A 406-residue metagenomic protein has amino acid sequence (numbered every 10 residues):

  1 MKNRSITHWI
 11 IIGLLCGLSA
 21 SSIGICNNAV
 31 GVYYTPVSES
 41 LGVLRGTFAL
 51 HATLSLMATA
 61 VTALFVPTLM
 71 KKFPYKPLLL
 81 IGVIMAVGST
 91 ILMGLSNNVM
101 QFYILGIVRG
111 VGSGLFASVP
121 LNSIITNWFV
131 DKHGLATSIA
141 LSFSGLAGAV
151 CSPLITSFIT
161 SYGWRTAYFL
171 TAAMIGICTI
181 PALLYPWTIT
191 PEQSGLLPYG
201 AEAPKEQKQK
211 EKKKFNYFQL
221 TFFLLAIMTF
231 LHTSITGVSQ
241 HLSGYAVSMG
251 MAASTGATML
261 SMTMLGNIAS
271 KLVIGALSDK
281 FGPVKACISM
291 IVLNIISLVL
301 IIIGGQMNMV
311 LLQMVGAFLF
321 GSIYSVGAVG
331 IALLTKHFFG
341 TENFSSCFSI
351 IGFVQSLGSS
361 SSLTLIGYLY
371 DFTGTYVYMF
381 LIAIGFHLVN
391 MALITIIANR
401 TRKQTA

Functional and structural regions predicted by a protein language model:
I11-P36, L41-R45, T62-A63, S152 (+2 more regions): Extracytoplasmic
N27-Y34, F218-I274: Extracytoplasmic gate region of multi-pass secondary transporters
V37, L115-F129, V326-F339: Intracellular juxtamembrane helix-capping segments at the cytosolic ends of symmetry-related transmembrane helices
V61-V99: Conserved MFS/SLC helix-loop-helix module at the cytosolic interface between two early adjacent transmembrane helices
I107-S142: Cytoplasmic helix-loop-helix junction between adjacent transmembrane helices in 12-TM secondary transporters
F143-T190: Helix-loop-helix hairpin linking two adjacent transmembrane segments in secondary transporters
S278-L334: C-terminal transmembrane helical hairpin of 12-TM major facilitator-type secondary transporters
F338-T373: A late C-terminal transmembrane helix in Major Facilitator Superfamily
